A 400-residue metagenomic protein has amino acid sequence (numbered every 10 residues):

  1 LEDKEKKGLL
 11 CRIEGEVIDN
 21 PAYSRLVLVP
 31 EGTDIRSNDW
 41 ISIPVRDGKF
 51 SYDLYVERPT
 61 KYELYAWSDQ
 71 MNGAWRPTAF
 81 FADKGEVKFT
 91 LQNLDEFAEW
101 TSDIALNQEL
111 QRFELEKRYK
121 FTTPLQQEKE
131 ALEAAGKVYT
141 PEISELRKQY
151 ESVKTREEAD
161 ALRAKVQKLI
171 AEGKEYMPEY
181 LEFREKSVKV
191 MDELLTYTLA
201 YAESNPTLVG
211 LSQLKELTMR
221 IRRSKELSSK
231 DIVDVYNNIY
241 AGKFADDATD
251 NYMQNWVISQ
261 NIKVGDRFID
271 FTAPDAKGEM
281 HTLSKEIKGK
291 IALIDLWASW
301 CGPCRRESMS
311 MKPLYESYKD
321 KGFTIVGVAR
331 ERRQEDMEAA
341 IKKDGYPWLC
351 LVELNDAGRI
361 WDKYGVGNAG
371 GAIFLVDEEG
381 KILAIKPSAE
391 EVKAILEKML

Functional and structural regions predicted by a protein language model:
L1-K186: A non-transmembrane, solvent-exposed segment enriched in polar/low-complexity residues
F97, V188-G265: N-terminal targeting signals for export/organelle localization
T272-A292: A short beta-strand-turn-helix
L296-P313: Conserved redox-active cysteine motifs that mediate thiol-disulfide chemistry, especially di-cysteine Cys-X(1-2)-Cys
S308-V328, K342, K398-M399: Conserved helix-turn-beta segment immediately C-terminal to the redox Cys motif in thioredoxin-like folds
K321-D336, Y346-A357: Thiol-based oxidoreductase modules, predominantly thioredoxin-like and allied folds used for disulfide exchange
D344-Y346, E353-M399: Thiol/disulfide oxidoreductase modules built on the thioredoxin-like
